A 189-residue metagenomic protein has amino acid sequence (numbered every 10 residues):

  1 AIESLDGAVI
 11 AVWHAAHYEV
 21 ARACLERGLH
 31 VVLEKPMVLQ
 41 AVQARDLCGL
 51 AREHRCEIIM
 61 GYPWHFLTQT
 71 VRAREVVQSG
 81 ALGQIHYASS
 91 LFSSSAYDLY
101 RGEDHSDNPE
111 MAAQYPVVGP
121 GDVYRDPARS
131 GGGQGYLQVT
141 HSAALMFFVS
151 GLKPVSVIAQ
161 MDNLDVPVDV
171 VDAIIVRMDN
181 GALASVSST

Functional and structural regions predicted by a protein language model:
A1-L50: Beta-loop-alpha module in the N-terminal Rossmann-like domain of NAD(P)-dependent dehydrogenases, especially those
R27-L29, H54-E57, A182-L183: A short helix->loop->beta-strand "cap" motif at the edges of active sites that frequently abuts
L33-E34, I58-M60, S89, V186: Hydrophobic residues in well-ordered beta-strands that form the structural core
K35, G80, G181: Conserved G/P- and acidic residue-centered "switch" motifs that form tight phosphate/ATP-binding loops in soluble
D46-W64, Q84-A88: Rossmann-fold dehydrogenase core element
H65-S156, D165: Predominantly a Rossmann-like dinucleotide-binding segment in NAD(P)-dependent oxidoreductases
M161-V171, D179-T189: NAD(P)-dinucleotide binding in Rossmann-like oxidoreductases
